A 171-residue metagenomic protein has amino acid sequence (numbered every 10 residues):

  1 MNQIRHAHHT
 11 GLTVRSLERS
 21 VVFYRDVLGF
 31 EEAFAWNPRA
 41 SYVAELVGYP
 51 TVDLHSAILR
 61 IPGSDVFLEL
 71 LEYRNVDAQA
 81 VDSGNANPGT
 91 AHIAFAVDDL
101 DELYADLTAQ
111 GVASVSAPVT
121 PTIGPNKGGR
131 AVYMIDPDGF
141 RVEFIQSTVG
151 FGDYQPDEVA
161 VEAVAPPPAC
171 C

Functional and structural regions predicted by a protein language model:
M1-V21, W36, Y42-L46, T90-F95 (+1 more regions): N-terminal beta-strand motif that seeds the catalytic metal site of vicinal oxygen chelate
I4, T51-V52, N85-N87: Short, low-complexity disordered segments enriched in Ser/Pro/Gly and basic
T13-D65, E102, P125-K127, V159: Core segments of cupin and vicinal oxygen chelate
V14-E18, S64-D65, E72-R141, P168-C171: Vicinal oxygen chelate
A33-A35, A117, F144: Residue-level detector of high-confidence beta-strand sites
A40-E45, V76-V81, I123, G152-D153: A short, acidic/glycine-rich surface segment
A57-D65, R141-G150: Short, basic, helix/turn surface patches
L70-E72, Q146: Residue-level recognition of conserved beta-strand positions in structured domain cores
